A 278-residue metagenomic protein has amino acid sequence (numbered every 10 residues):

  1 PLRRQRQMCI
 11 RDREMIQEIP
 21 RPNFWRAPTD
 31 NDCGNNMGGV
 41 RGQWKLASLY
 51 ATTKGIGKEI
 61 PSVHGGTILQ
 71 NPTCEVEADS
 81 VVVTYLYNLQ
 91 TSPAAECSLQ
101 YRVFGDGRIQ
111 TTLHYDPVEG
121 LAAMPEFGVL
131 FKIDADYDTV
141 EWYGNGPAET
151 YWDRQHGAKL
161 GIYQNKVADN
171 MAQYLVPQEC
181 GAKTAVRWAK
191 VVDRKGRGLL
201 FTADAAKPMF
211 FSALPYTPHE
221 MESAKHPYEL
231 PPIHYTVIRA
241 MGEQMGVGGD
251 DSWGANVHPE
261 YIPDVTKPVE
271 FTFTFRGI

Functional and structural regions predicted by a protein language model:
P1-I10: Single conserved hydrophobic/aromatic residue that forms the stacking wall/gate of nucleotide- or nucleobase-binding
R11-T112, D116-E126, Q173-I278: Beta-strand-rich recognition/accessory modules
G105-E179, K183: An exposed, glycine/acidic-rich loop-and-rim segment of catalytic or binding clefts
